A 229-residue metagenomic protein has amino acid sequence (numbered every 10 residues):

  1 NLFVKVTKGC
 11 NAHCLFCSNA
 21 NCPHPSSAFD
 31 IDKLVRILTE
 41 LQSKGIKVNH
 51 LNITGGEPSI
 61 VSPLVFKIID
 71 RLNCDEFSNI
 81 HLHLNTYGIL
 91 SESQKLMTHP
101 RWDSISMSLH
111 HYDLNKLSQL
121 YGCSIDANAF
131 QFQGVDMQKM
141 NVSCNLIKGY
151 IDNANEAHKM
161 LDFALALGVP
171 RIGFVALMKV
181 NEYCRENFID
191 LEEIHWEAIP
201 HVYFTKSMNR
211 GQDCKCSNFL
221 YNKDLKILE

Functional and structural regions predicted by a protein language model:
N1-K33: Canonical Radical SAM [4Fe-4S] cluster-binding loop centered on the CxxxCxxC motif and its immediate flanking residues
S18-I31, G45-V61, D75-E92, P100-F130 (+2 more regions): Core AdoMet radical
D32, R36, K67: Short, contiguous clusters of charged residues that form electrostatic/catalytic patches at enzyme active sites, used
R36-G45: A short, N-terminal amphipathic alpha-helix
L41, I68-N73, Q131-M137, A164: Hydrophobic positions in alpha-helices of CheY-like receiver
Q42, M97-T98, D162-L165: Non-catalytic positions within long, well-ordered alpha-helices that form the structural scaffold/packing of enzyme
P63-D70, L90-H99, D152-M160: Distinct, well-ordered alpha-helical segments
N115-A127, Q133-E229: Radical SAM enzyme [4Fe-4S]-AdoMet core and its adjacent flexible, acidic and glycine-rich loops/tails across
